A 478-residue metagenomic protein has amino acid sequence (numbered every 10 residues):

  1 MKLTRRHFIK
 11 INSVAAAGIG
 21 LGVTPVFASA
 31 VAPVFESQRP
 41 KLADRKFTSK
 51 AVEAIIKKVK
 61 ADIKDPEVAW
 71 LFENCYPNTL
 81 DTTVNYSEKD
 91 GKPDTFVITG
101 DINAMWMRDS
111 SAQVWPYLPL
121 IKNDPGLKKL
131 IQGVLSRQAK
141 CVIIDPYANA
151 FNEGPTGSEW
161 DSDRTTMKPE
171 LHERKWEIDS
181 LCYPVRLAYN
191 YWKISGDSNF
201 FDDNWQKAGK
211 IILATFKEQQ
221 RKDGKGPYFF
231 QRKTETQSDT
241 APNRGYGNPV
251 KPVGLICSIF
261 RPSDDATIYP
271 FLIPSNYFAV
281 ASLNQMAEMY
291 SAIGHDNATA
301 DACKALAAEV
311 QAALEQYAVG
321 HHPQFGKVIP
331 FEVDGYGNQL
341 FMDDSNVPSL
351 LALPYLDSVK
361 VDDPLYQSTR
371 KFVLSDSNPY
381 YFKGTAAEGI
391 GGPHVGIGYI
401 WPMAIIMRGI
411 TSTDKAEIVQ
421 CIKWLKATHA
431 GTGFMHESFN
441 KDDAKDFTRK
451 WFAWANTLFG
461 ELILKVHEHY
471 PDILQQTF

Functional and structural regions predicted by a protein language model:
H7-S29: N-terminal export signals
I11-V14, A30-R108: Low-complexity, Ser/Thr/Pro/Gly-enriched N-terminal "stalk/linker" regions
A51-K64, A112-P125, Y183-S198, Y277-D296 (+3 more regions): Well-ordered alpha-helical scaffold segments within catalytic/enzyme domains
L71, P125-C141, D197-K217, M286-Y317 (+3 more regions): Extended, well-ordered alpha-helical scaffold segments
L80-P93, T156-R164, P249-R261, G431-E437: Active-site-adjacent bridging/hinge elements
N103-I131, L135-S238, A453-H467: Aromatic-rich carbohydrate-recognition surfaces in CAZymes
M107, V142, Y147, G154 (+5 more regions): Extended ligand-binding clefts on enzyme/binding-domain cores
D163-P169, R174-E177, L340-K360, G398-F478: C-terminal capping/lid segments that line or modulate ligand- or cofactor-binding pockets
